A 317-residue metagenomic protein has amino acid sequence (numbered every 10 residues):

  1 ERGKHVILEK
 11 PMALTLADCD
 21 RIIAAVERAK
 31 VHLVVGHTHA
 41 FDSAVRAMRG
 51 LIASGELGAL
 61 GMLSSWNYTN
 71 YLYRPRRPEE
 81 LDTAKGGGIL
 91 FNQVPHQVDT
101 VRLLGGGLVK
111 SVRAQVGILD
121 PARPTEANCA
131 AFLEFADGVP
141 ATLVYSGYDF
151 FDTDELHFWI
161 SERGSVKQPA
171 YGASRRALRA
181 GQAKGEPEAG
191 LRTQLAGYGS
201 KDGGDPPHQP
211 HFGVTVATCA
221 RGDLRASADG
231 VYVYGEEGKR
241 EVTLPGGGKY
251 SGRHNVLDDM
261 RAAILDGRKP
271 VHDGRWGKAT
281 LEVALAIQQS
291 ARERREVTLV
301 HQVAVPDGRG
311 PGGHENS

Functional and structural regions predicted by a protein language model:
E1-A40, G55: Beta-strand-loop-alpha-helix segment that lines the small-molecule cofactor/substrate pocket of alpha/beta enzymes
G3, R77-K85, E236-V242: Short glycine/proline- and charge-enriched loop/turn segments that cap or connect secondary-structure elements
C19, V45, Q97-V98, L257-D258 (+1 more regions): A general structural signal for well-ordered alpha-helical segments in protein cores
I22, M48, A286-I287: Aromatic/hydrophobic pocket-lining residues that form π-stacking "cages" and hydrophobic walls in ligand
V31-V34, H39-L143, G147-S165, R294: Predominantly a Rossmann-like dinucleotide-binding segment in NAD(P)-dependent oxidoreductases
I89-N92, D120-R123, G204-H208, V214-T215 (+1 more regions): Short Gly/Pro-enriched turn/cap motifs at secondary-structure boundaries
D154-G203: Charged, glycine/proline-rich intrinsically disordered loops and linkers
K184-T193, Y198-H208, G213-G230, G235-E237 (+2 more regions): C-terminal helix-rich "cap/oligomerization" subdomain common to oxidoreductases
